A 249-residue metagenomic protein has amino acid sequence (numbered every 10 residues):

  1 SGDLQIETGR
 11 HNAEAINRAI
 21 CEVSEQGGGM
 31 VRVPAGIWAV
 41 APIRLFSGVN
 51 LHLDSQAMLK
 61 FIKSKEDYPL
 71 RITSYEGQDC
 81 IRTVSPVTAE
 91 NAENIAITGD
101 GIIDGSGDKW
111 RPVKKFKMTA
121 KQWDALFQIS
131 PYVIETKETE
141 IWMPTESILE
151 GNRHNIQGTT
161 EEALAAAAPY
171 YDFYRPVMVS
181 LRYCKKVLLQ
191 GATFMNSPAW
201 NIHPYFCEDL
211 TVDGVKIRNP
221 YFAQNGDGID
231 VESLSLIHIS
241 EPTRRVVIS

Functional and structural regions predicted by a protein language model:
G2-R32: Acidic Gly/Asp/Thr-rich repetitive segments characteristic of extracellular carbohydrate-active and adhesion proteins
A13, N17-R18, E22, G48-H52 (+7 more regions): Asp-box/BNR beta-propeller blade signature and adjacent active/binding-site loops in extracellular glycan-interacting
Q26-S74, C80-T83, T88, I102-I103: N-terminal extracellular ligand-recognition/capping segment immediately after the signal peptide
P34, F46, H52-D54, I62 (+11 more regions): Feature marks extracellular polysaccharide-active and adherence modules
P42-L45, L59-I62, S85-E90, V177-Y183 (+4 more regions): Glycine-rich beta-solenoid repeat tracts in large extracellular/virion proteins
F61-T83, D100, D104-Y174, G214-V231 (+1 more regions): Acidic/polar low-complexity surface segments
D79, V84-G99, R175-L188, E208-T211 (+1 more regions): Surface-exposed loop/turn motifs in large extracellular/passenger domains
I237-E241, V246-I248: Single conserved hydrophobic/aromatic residue that forms the stacking wall/gate of nucleotide- or nucleobase-binding
